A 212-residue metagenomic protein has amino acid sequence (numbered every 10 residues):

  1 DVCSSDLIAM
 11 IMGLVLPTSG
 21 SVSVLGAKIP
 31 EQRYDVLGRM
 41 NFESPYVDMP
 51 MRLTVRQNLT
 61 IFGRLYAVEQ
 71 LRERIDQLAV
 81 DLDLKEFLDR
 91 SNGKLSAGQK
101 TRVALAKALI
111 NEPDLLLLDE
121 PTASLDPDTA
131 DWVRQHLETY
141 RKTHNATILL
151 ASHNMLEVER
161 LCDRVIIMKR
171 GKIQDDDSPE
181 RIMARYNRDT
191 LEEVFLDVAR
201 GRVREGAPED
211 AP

Functional and structural regions predicted by a protein language model:
D1-S4: Short, small-residue-biased leader/transition segments that mark boundaries at the very start of proteins
T60, R64-F87: Conserved ABC ATPase "signature" region
E112: Conserved catalytic motifs of ABC-family nucleotide-binding domains
L116-D119: Catalytic Walker B motif of ABC-type/P-loop ATPase nucleotide-binding domains
D131-T143: Helical segment within the ABC ATPase nucleotide-binding domain
D176-D177: ABC ATPase "signature
